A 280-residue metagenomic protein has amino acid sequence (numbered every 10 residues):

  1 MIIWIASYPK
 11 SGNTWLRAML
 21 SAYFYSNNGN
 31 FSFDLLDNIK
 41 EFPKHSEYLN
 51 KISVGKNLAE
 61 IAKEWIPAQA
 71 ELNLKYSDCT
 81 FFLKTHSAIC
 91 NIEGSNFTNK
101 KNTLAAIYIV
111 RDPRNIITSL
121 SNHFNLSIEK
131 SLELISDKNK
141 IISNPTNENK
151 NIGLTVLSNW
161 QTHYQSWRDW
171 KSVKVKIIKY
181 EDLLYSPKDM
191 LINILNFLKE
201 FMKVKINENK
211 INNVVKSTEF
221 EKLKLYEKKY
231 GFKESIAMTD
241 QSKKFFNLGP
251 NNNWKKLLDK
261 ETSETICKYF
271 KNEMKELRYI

Functional and structural regions predicted by a protein language model:
M1-I178, F245-I280: PAPS-dependent sulfotransferase catalytic domain
N13-S26, I177-K203, V214, K222: PAPS/PAP-binding and catalytic site of the sulfotransferase fold
N30, K199-K216, E276, I280: Short, surface-exposed acidic
D34, S131-I135, K205, N212 (+1 more regions): Residue-level signal for alpha-helical context at structural boundaries
A88, D112, E181-L183, S217-F220: Short, solvent-exposed coil/turn elements at secondary-structure transition points
I89-I92, L198-K199, L225: Short regulatory "switch" loops immediately downstream of catalytic or recognition motifs within protein catalytic
Q161, L184-K188, E208: Alpha-helix initiation and capping sites
I211-S263, C267: PAPS-dependent sulfotransferase catalytic core
